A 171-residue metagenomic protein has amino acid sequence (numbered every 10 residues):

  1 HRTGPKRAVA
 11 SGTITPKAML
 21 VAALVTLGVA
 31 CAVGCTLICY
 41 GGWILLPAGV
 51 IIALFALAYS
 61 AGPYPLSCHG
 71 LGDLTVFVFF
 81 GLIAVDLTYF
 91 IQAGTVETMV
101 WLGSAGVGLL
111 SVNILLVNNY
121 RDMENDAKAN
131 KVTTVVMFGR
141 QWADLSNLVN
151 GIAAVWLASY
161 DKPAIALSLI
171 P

Functional and structural regions predicted by a protein language model:
H1-T3, N113-V135: Acidic (Asp/Glu-rich) catalytic motifs at the cytosolic membrane interface
R2-W43, K131-A164: Multi-pass membrane catalytic core of lipid/isoprenoid biosynthesis enzymes
R7-T98: Intramembrane alpha-helical segments
A30-V33, A84, L110-I114, A154: Alpha-helical transmembrane segments of multipass membrane proteins
L74-Y89, V107, V135-A143, I152: Small-residue-rich segments of transmembrane alpha-helices in multi-pass membrane proteins, especially helix faces
T98-V100, V107, L116, Y120: Terminal transmembrane helical module of multi-pass membrane proteins
W101-V112, K162-S168: Alpha-helical transmembrane segments
P171: Conserved small/polar residues in nucleotide/adenosyl-binding loops
